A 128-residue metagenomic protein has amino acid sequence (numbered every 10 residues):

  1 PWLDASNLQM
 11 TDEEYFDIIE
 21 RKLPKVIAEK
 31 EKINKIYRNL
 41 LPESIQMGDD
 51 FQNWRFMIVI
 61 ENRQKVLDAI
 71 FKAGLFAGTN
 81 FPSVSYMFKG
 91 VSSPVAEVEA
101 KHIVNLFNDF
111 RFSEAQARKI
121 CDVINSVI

Functional and structural regions predicted by a protein language model:
P1-I128: PLP-dependent aminotransferase class I/II
